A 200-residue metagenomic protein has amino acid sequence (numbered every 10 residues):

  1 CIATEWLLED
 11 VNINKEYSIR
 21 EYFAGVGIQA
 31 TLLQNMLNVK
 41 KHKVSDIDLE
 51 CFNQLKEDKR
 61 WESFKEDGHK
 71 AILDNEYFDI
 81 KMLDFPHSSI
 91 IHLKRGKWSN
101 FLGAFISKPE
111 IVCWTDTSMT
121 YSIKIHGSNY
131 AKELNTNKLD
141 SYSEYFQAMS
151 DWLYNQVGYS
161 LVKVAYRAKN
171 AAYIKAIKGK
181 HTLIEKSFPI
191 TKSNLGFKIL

Functional and structural regions predicted by a protein language model:
C1-N14, Q29-T31: S-adenosyl-L-methionine
K15-G25: Conserved class I S-adenosyl-L-methionine
R20, E144-L200: Rossmann-like AdoMet/SAM-dependent catalytic core
V26-N38: Conserved SAM-binding loop of SAM-dependent methyltransferases across substrates and taxa, primarily the Class I
M36-W61: Class I SAM-dependent methyltransferase SAM/SAH-binding core
K70-N75: Short conserved loop adjoining the S-adenosyl-L-methionine
S88-A104: A short, conserved alpha-helix within the catalytic core of class I
P109-Y121: Conserved beta-strand signature within the Rossmann-like core of class I S-adenosyl-L-methionine
